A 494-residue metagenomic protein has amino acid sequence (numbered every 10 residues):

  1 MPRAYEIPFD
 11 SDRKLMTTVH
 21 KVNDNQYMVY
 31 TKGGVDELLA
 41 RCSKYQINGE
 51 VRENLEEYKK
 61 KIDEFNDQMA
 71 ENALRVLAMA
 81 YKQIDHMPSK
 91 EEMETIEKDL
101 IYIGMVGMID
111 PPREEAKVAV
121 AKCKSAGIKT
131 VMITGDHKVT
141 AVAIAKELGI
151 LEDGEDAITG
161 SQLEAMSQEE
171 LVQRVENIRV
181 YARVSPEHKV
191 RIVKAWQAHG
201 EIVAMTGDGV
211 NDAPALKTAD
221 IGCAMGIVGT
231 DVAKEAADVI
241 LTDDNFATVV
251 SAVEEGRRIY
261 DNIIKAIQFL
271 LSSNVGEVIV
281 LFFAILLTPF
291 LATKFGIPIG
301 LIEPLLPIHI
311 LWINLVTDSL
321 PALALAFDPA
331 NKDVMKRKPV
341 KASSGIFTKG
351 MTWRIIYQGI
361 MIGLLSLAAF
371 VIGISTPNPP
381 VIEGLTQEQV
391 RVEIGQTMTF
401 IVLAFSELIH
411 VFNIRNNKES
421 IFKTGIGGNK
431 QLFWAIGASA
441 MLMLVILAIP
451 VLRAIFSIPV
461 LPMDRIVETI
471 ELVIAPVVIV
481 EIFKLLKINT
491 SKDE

Functional and structural regions predicted by a protein language model:
M1-Y102, M108, A121, T134-K146 (+7 more regions): Cytosolic catalytic regions of ATP/NTP-dependent phosphoryl-transfer enzymes
T18, G34, M69, M79 (+14 more regions): Residue-level signature of catalytic and energy-coupling elements of molecular machines, predominantly ATP/GTP-dependent
N25-V29, I128-V131, I178-V180: Short active-site oxyanion
I109-I128: Short, acidic loop-to-helix structural element flanking the phosphoryl-transfer center in phosphate-processing enzymes
E152-M205, A224-K418: Membrane-embedded transport module
D212, T218-I221, A237-D238: Active-site-proximal glycine-rich helix-loop-beta segment
A326, I401-E494: C-terminal transmembrane module of polytopic membrane proteins
